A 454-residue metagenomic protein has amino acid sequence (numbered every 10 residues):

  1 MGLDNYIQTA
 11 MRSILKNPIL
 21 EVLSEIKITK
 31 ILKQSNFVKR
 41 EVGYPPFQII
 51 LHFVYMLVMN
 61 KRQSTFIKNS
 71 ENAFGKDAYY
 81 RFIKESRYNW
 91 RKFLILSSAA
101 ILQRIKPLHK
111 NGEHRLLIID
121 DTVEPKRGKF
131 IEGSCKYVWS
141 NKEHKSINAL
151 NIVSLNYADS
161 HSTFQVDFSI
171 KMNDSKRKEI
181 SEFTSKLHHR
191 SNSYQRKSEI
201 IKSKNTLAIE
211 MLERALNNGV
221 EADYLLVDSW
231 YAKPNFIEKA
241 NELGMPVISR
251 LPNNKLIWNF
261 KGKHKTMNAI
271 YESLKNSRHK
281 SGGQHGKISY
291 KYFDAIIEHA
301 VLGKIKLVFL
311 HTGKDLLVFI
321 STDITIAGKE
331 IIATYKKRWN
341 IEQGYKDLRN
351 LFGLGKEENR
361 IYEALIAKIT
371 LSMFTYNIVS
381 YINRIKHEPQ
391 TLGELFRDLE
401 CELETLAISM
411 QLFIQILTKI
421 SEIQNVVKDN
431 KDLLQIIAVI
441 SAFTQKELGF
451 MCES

Functional and structural regions predicted by a protein language model:
M1-Y44, M172-H188, Y194-K204, I209-E213 (+5 more regions): A short, flexible helix-boundary coil/loop motif
L20, L117-V123, Y271, H279 (+1 more regions): Short amphipathic alpha-helical "interface-anchor" segments enriched in bulky aromatics
K33-Q103, G112, S154, A158-F164 (+6 more regions): Short, positively charged, Gly/Tyr-enriched micro-motifs that form contact patches at catalytic or ligand/partner
H52, F66-N69, E113-R127, L155 (+5 more regions): Short, conserved catalytic/metal-binding motifs centered on acidic residues
M59, D77-R81, K142-V220, K304-V318: Electropositive, glycine- and tryptophan-enriched low-complexity nucleic-acid-binding patches
E85-S175, S289-F293: Active-site-proximal, Lys/Arg-enriched surface segment that forms a nucleic-acid-binding/basic interface patch
R127-F130, K233-A240, L256-G262: A short acidic (Asp/Glu
M245-L256: Acidic, His- and aromatic-enriched active-site or binding-groove loops in soluble protein domains that engage sugars
